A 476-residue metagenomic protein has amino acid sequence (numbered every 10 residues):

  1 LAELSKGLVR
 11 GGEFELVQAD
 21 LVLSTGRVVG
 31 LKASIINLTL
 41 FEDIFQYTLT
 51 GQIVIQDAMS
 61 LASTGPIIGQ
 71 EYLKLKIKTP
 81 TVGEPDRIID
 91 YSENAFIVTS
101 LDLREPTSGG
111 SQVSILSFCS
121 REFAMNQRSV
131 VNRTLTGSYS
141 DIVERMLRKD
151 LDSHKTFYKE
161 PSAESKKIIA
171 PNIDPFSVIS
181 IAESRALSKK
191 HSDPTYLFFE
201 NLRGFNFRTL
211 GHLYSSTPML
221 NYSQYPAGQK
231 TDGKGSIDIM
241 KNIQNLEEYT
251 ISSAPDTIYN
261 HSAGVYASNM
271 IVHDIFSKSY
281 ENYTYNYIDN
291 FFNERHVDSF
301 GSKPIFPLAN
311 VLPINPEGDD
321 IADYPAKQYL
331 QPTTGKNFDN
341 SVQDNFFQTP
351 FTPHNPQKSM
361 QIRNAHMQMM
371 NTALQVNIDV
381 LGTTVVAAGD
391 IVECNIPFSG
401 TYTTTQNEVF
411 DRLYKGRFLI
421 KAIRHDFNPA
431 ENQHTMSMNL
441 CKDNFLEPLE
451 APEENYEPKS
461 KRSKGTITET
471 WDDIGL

Functional and structural regions predicted by a protein language model:
L1-R128: Assembly/oligomerization scaffold segments
V17, L49-G51, E71, S92-N94 (+7 more regions): Envelope-exposed proteins and targeting segments
L40-P66, Q229-L476: An acidic/polar, Gly/Ser/Thr-rich interaction patch typically located in mid-to-C-terminal regions of proteins
V113, S120-E122, Y158-Y266, N282: Short beta-strand-centered interaction patches in the first periplasmic/extracellular domains of large envelope
N126, V143-A170: N-terminal export/assembly leaders
S140-E144, I179: Extracytoplasmic/secreted envelope proteins and their assembly/folding machinery, especially bacterial periplasmic
L147-D152, E183-S188, C394: Sec-exported extracytoplasmic/periplasmic mature domains
